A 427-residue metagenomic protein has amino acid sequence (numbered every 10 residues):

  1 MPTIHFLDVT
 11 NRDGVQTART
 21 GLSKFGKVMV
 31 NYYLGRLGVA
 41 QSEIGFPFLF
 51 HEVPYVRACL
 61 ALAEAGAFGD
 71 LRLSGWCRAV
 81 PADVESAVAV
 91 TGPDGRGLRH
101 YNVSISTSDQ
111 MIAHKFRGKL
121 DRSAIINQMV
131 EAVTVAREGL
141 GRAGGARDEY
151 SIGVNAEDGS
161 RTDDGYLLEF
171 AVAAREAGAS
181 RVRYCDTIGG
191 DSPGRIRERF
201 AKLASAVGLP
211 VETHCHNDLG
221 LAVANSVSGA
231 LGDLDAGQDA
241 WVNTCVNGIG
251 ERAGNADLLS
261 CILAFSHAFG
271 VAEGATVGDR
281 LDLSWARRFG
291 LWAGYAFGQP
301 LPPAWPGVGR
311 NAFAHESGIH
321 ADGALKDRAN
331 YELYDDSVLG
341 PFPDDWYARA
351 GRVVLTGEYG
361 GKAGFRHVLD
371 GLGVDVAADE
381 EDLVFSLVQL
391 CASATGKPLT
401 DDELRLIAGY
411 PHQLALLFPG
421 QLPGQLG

Functional and structural regions predicted by a protein language model:
T3-I4, D8-T10, L263, A272-G427: A mid-to-C-terminal "edge-of-domain" accessory segment
I4-F6, Q16-A40, V56-A67, P81-L209 (+1 more regions): Alpha/beta enzyme core
V9-R12, G45-L49, W76-V80, S104-S108 (+4 more regions): Active-site beta-loop-alpha junctions enriched in small/polar residues
T20, G45, C77, E157-S160 (+7 more regions): Hydrophobic alpha-helical scaffolding
T20-K27, E52, R122-M129, L167 (+8 more regions): Generic structural signal for well-ordered, non-membrane alpha-helical segments in soluble metabolic enzymes
V28, H51-V53, S192, A222 (+2 more regions): Short secondary-structure boundary/hinge segments and terminal tails
A65-C77: A glycine-rich helix N-cap at a beta->alpha junction
I188-E332: Catalytic alpha/beta core domains of metabolic enzymes, predominantly
